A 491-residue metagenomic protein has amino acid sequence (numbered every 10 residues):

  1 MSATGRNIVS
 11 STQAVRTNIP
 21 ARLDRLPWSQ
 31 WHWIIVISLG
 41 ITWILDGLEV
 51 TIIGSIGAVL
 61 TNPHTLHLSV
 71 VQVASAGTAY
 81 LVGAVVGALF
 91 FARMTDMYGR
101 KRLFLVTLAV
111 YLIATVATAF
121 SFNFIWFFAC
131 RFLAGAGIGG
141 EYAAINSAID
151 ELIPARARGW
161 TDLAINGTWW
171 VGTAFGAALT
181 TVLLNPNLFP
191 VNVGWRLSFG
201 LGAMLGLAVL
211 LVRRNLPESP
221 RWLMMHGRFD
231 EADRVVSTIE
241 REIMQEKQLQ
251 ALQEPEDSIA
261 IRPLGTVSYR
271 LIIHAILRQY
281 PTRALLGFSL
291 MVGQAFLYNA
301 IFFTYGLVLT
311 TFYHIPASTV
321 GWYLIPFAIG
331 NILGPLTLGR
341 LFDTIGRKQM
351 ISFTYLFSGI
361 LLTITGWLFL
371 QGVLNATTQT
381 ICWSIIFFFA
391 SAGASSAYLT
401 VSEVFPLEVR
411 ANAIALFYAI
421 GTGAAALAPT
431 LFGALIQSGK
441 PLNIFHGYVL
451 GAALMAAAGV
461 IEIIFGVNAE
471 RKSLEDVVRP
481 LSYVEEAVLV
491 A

Functional and structural regions predicted by a protein language model:
S2-A491: Transmembrane-helix signature of 12-pass secondary carriers
